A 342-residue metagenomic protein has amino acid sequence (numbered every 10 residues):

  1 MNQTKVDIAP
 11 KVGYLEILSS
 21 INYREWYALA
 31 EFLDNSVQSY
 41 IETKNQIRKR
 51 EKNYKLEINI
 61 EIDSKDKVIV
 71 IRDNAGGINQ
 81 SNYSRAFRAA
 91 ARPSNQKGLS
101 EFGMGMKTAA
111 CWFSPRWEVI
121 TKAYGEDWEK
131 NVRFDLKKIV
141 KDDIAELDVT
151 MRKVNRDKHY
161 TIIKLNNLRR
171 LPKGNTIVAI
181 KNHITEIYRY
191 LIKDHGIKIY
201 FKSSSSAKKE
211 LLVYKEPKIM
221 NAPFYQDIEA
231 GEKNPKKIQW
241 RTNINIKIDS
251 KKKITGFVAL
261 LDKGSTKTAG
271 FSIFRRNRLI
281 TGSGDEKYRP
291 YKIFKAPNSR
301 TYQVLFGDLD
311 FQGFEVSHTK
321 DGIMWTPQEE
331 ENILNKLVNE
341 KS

Functional and structural regions predicted by a protein language model:
M1, A230-S342: Charged regulatory segments coupled to nucleotide-binding catalytic modules in large multidomain enzymes
M1-K55, S81-S84: Bergerat-fold GHKL ATPase/HATPase_c domain
R24-A28, N82, P172-H183, E329-K336: Short amphipathic alpha-helical segments
V37-K97: Conserved beta-strand-loop-beta-strand hairpin that lines the nucleotide-binding pocket of ATP/GTP-utilizing enzymes
N74-A75, N167-P172, G313-V316, E329: A generic structural motif
Q96-K209: GHKL-type ATPase core
R189, K193-K237: Accessory nucleic acid-recognition modules appended to NTPase machines
